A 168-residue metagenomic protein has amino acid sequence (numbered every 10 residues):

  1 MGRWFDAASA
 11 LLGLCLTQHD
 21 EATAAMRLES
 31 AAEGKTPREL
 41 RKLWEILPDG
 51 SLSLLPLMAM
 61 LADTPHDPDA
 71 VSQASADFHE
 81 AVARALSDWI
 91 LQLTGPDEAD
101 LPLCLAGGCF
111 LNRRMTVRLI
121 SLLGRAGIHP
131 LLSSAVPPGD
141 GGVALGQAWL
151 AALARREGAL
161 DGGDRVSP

Functional and structural regions predicted by a protein language model:
M1, L103-F110: Glycine-rich beta-strand-to-loop/alpha-helix junction loops that act as flexible
R3-L101, R114-G124: A contiguous, well-structured pocket-lining segment that forms one wall/lid of small-molecule binding clefts in soluble
W4-D6, G13, F110-L111, A135-P137 (+1 more regions): Short, glycine-/Ser/Thr-/acidic-enriched flexible segments
S75, H79, G108, S134: Glycine- and other small-residue-rich loops at beta-strand/loop junctions that grip anionic moieties
A81, A85, F110-R113, G139 (+1 more regions): C-terminal region/appendage detector
L86, L105-G108, L119, L145: Hydrophobic, well-ordered secondary-structure elements that form the walls of internal hydrophobic environments
P102-L103, R113, L119-V143: Conserved phosphate-binding/catalytic loops in two-lobed NTP-binding clefts
L131-P168: Glycine-rich phosphate-binding/hydrolytic loop that grips phosphoryl groups
